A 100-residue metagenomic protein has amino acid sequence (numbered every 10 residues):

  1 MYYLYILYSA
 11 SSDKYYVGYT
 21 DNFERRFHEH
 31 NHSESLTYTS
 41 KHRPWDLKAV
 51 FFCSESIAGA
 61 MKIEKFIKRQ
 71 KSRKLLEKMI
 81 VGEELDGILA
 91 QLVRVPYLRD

Functional and structural regions predicted by a protein language model:
M1-V17, D21-D100: Structure-specific nucleic-acid interaction/processing domains
